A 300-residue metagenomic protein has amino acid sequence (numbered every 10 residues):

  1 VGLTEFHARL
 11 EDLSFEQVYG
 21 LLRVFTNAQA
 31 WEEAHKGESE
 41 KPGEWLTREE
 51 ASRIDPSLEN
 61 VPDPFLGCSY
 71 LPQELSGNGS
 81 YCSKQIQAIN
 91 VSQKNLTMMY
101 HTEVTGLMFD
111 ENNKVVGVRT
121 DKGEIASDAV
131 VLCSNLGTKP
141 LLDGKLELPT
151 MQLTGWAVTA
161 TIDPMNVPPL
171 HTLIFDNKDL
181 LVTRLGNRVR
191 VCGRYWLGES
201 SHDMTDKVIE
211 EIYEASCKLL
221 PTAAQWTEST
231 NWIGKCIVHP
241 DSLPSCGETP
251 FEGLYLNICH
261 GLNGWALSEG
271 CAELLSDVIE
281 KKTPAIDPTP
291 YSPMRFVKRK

Functional and structural regions predicted by a protein language model:
V1-K84: Rossmann-like flavin
E5-V18, G37-E38, K94-T97, E147 (+2 more regions): Surface-exposed helix-capping loop/turn segments at secondary-structure junctions
F15-E16, G106-F109, K114, E124-E252: Active-site substrate-recognition segment that forms the wall of the catalytic cavity or substrate channel
P42-E44, T97-M98, T227, G253: Conserved beta-strand segments of alpha/beta enzyme cores
T47, Y100-T102, T230: Short loop/edge segments at beta-strand edges and connector loops that shape dinucleotide/nucleotide cofactor-binding
P64-D128: Helical element adjacent to the flavin cofactor pocket in flavoenzyme catalytic cores
Y70-A88, L136, V208-A215, H260 (+1 more regions): Mid-domain beta-loop-alpha active-site segment that forms a flexible, acidic cofactor/metal-binding surface
D176-N177, C217-K300: C-terminal catalytic lobe of FAD-dependent flavoproteins
